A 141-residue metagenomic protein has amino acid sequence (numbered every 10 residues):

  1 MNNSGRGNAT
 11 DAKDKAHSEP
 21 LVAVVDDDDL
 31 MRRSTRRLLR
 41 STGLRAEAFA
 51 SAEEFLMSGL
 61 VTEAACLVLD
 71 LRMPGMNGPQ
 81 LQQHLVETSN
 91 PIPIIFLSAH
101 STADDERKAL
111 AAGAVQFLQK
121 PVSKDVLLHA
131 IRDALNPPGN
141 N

Functional and structural regions predicted by a protein language model:
D29-E47: Two-component/phosphorelay signaling modules centered on CheY-like receiver
A48-C66: Acidic, metal-coordinating helix/loop segments flanking the phosphotransfer/catalytic sites of two-component signaling
T62-A65, S89-P93: His-Asp phosphorelay/catalytic-motif detector in bacterial-type signaling
M73: Receiver (REC) domain active-site loop signature in two-component systems and cognate sites in sensor histidine kinases
D104, V122-I131: C-terminal output helix
